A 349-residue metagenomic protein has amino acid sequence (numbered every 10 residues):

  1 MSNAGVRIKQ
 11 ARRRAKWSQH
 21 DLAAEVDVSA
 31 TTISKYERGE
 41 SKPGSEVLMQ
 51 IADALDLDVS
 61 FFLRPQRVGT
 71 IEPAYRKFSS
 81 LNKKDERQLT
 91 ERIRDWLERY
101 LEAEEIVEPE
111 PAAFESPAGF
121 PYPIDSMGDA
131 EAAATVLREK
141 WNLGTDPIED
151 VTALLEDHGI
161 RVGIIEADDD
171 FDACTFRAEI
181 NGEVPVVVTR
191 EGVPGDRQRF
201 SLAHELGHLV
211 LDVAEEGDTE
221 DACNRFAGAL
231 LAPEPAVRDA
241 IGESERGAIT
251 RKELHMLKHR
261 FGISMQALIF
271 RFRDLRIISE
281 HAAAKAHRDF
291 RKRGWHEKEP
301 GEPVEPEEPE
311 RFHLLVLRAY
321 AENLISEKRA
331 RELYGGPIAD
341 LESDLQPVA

Functional and structural regions predicted by a protein language model:
M1-A349: Active-site hotspot residues in diverse enzymes, especially metal/ion-binding acidic/histidine motifs
